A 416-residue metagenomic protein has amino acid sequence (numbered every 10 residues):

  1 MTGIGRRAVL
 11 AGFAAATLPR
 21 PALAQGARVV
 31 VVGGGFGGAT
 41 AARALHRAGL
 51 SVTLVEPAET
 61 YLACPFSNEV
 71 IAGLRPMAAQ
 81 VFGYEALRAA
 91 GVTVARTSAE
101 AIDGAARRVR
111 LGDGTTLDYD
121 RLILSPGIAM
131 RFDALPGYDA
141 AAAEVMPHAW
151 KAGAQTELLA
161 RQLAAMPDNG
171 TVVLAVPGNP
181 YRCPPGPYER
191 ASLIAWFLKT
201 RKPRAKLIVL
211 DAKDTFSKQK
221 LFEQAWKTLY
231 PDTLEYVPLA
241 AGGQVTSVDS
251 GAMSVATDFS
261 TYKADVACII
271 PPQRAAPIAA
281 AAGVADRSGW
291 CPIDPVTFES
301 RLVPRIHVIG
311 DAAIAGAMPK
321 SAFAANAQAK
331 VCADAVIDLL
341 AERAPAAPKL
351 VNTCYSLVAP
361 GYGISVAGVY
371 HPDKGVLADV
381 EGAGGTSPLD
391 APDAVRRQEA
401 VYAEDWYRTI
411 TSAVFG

Functional and structural regions predicted by a protein language model:
M1-R20: N-terminal secretory signal peptides and thylakoid transit peptides that target proteins across membranes
F13, P126-G127, P271-P272: Glycine-rich, N-terminal phosphate-binding loop of Rossmann-like dinucleotide-binding domains
Q25-T93, G178-K220: Beta1-alpha1 glycine-rich phosphate/pyrophosphate-binding loop at the start of Rossmann-like nucleotide-binding domains
V92-I102, R108-V109, L117, W196-S288: A Rossmann-like FAD-binding core segment of flavoenzymes
P126-R201: Glycine-rich dinucleotide-binding loop and its adjacent helix/turn
A140-M166, Y262-A327, D338: FAD-site-proximal beta/loop scaffold in flavoenzymes
A325-K349: Internal hydrophobic alpha-helix adjacent to the cofactor/substrate pocket in enzyme cavities
A367-G416: C-terminal auxiliary extensions adjacent to catalytic cores
